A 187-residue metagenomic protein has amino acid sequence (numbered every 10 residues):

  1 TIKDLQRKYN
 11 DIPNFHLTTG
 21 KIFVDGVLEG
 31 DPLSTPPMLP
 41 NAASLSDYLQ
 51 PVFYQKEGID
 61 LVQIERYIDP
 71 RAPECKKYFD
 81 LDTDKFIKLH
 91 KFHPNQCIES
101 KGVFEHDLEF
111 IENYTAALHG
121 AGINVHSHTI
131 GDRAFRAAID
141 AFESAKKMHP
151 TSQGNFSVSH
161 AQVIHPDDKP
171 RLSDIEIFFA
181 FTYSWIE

Functional and structural regions predicted by a protein language model:
T1-E187: Active-site neighborhoods of metal-dependent hydrolases
